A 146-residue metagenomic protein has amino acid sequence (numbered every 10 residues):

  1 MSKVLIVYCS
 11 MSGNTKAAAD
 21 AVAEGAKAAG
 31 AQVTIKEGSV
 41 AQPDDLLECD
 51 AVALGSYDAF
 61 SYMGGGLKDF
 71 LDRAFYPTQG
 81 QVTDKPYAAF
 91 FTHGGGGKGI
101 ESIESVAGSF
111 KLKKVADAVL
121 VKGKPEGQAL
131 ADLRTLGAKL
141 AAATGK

Functional and structural regions predicted by a protein language model:
S2-V4, N14-A17, A21-A29, T34-A41 (+1 more regions): FMN-binding flavodoxin-like domain, especially the glycine-rich phosphate-binding loop
C9-G13: Short polar catalytic/cofactor-binding loops
